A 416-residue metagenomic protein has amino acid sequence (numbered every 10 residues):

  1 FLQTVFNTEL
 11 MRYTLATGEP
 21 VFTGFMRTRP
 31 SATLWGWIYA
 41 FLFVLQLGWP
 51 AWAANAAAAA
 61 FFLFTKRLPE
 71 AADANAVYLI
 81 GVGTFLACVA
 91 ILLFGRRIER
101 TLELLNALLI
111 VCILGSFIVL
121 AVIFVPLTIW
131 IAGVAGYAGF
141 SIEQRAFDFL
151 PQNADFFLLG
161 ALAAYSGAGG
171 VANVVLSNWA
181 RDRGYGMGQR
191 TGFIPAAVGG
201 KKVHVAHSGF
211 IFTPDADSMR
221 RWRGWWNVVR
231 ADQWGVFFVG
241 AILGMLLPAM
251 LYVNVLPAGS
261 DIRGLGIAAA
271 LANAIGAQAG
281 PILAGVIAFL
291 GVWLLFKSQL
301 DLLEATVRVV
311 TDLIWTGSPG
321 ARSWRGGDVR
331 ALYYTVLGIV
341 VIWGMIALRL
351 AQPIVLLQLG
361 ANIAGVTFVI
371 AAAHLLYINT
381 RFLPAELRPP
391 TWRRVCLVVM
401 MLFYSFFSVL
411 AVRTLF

Functional and structural regions predicted by a protein language model:
F1-T28, W37-A53, K297-D301: Juxtamembrane transmembrane-helix boundary signature
T4-Y13, R181, H204-R221, V239-A268: Extracellular/periplasmic helix-exit of transmembrane alpha-helices
T8-T33, A60-A71, R96-L104, P257-Q278 (+3 more regions): Flexible loop linkers connecting adjacent transmembrane helices in multi-pass alpha-helical membrane transporters
T33-E70, G81, F296-I314, S405: Hydrophobic transmembrane alpha-helices that form the core helical bundles of multi-pass secondary transporters
F62-L63, R67, L86-L109, V119-L127 (+2 more regions): Membrane-water interface regions at transmembrane-helix termini and the short interhelical loops of multi-pass membrane
D73-T84, A268, I282, V286 (+1 more regions): Loop-to-transmembrane helix boundary motifs in multi-pass membrane proteins
L105-L108, R308, D312, R322-T335 (+1 more regions): C-terminal membrane-solvent junction of multi-pass transporters and transport-like membrane proteins
C112-A154, L159, A168-S177, A371-P384 (+1 more regions): Hydrophobic alpha-helical segments and their helix-loop junctions in multi-pass secondary transporters
